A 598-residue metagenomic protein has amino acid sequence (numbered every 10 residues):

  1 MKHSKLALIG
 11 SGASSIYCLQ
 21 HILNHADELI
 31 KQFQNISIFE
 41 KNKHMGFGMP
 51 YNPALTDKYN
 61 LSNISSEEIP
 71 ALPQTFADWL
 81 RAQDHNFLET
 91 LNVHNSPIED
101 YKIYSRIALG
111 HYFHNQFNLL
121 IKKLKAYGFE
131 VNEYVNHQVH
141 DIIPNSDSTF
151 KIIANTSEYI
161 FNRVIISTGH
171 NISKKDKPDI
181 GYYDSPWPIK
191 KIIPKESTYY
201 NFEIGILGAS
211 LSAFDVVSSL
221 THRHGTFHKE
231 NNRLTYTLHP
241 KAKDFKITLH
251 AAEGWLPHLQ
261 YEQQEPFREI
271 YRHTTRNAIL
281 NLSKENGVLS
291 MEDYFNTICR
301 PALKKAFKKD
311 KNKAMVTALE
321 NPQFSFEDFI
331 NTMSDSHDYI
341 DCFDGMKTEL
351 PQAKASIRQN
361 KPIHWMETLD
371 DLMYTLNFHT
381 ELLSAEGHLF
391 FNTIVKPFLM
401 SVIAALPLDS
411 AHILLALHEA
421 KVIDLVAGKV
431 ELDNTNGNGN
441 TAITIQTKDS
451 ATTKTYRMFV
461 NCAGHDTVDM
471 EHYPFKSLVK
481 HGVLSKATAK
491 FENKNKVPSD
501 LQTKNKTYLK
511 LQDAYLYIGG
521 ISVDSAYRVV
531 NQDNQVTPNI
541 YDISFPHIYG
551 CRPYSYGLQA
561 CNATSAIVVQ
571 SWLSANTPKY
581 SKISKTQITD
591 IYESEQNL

Functional and structural regions predicted by a protein language model:
M1-M49, P53, N95-L598: Flavin (primarily FAD) cofactor-binding/catalytic cores of flavoenzymes
E40-H94: Redox-cofactor-proximal catalytic regions of oxidoreductases
